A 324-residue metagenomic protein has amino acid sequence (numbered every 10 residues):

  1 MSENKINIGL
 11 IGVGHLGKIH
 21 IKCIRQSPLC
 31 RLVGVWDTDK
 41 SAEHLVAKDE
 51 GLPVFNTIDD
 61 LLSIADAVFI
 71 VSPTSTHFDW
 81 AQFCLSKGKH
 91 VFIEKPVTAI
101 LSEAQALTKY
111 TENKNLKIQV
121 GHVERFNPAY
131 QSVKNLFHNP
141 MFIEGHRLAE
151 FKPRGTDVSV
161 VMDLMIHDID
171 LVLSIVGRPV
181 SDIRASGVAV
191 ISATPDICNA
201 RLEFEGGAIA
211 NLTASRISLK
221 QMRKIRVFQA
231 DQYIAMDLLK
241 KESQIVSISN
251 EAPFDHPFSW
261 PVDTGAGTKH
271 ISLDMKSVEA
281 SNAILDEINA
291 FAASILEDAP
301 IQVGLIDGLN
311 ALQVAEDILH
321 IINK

Functional and structural regions predicted by a protein language model:
M1-D49, V172, K324: N-terminal Rossmann-like dinucleotide-binding module
M1-S2, A67-I70, D286-K324: C-terminal helix-rich "cap/oligomerization" subdomain common to oxidoreductases
H20, E50-T108: Beta-loop-alpha module in the N-terminal Rossmann-like domain of NAD(P)-dependent dehydrogenases, especially those
L52, K87-K89, K114-K117, A208: A short helix->loop->beta-strand "cap" motif at the edges of active sites that frequently abuts
N56, I93, I118-V120, E144 (+1 more regions): Hydrophobic residues in well-ordered beta-strands that form the structural core
T98-G155: A contiguous active-site-proximal alpha/beta segment in oxidoreductase catalytic domains
G121-P128, F151-D182, P195-D196, D307-G308: Mid-domain beta-loop-alpha active-site segment that forms a flexible, acidic cofactor/metal-binding surface
I169-V246, V278-E297: Contiguous beta-strand/loop segments that form the cofactor/metal-binding neighborhood of enzyme cores
